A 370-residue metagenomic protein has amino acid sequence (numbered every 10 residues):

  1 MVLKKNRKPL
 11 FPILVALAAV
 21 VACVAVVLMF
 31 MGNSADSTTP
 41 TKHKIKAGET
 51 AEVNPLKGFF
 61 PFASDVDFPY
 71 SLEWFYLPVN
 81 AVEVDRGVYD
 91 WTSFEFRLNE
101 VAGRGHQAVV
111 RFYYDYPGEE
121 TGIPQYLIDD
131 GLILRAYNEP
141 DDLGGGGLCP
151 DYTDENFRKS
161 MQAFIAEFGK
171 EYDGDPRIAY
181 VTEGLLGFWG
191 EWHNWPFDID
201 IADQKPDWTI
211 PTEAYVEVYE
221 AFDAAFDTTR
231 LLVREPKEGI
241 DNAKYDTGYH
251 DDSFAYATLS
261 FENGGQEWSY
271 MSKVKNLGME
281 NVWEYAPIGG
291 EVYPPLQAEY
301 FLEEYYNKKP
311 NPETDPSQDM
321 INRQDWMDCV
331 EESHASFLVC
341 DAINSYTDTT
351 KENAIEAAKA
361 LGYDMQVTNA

Functional and structural regions predicted by a protein language model:
K4-A19: N-terminal Sec-pathway targeting helices
V24-T41: Sec-dependent signal peptide cleavage junction
P40-F157, W283-E331, A335-T349: N-terminal substrate-binding region of glycoside hydrolase catalytic domains
T41-F62, A102, Y180-W189, F197-I343: Catalytic-core regions of glycoside hydrolase
V82-E83, Y116-I123, G187-H193, G239-A243: Short catalytic/ligand-binding loop motif for oxyanion handling, primarily in non-cytosolic enzymes, centered on
F94-N99, I165-G169, Y215-D223: Generic structural signal for well-ordered alpha-helices, preferentially at hydrophobic/aromatic core positions
Y137-Q204: Active-site groove signature of glycoside hydrolases
A354-A370: Surface beta-strand/loop "capping" patches
